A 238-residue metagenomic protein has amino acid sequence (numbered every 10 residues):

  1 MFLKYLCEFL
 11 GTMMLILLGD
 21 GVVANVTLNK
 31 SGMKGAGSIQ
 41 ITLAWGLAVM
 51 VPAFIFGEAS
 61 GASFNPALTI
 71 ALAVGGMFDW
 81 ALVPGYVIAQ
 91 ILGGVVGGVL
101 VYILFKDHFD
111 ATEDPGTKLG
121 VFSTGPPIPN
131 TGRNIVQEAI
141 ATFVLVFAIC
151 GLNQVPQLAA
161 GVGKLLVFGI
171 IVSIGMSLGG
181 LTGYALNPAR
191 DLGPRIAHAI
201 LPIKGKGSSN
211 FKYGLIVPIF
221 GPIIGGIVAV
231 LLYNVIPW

Functional and structural regions predicted by a protein language model:
M1-W238: Membrane-interface helix-loop junctions and terminal tails of multi-pass membrane proteins
